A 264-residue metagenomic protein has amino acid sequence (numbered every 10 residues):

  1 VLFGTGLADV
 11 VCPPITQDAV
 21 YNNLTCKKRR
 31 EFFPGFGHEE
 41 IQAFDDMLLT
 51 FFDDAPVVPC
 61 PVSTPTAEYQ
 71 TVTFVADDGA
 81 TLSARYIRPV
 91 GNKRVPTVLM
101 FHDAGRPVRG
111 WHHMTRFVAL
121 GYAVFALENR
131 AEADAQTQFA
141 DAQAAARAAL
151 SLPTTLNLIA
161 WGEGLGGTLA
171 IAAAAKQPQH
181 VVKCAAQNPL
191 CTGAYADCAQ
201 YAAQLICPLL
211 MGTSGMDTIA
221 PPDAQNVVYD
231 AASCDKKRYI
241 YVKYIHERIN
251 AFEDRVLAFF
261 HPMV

Functional and structural regions predicted by a protein language model:
F3-T5, L205, M211-T213: Short beta-strand/loop motif that positions the catalytic acidic residue of the alpha/beta-hydrolase fold
P14-C60, D223-V264: C-terminal catalytic histidine-bearing segment of alpha/beta-hydrolase fold enzymes
V20, G167-Q179: Short glycine-enriched nucleophile-adjacent loop and the immediately C-terminal alpha-helix near the catalytic center
V57-N92: N-terminal cap/lid segment of alpha/beta-hydrolase-fold proteins
R94-D103: Short beta-strand element of the alpha/beta-hydrolase
R109-L127: Short amphipathic alpha-helix adjacent to the substrate-entry channel of hydrolases
A133-L152: Alpha/beta-hydrolase active-site loop
P153-G164: Alpha/beta-hydrolase fold nucleophile elbow
